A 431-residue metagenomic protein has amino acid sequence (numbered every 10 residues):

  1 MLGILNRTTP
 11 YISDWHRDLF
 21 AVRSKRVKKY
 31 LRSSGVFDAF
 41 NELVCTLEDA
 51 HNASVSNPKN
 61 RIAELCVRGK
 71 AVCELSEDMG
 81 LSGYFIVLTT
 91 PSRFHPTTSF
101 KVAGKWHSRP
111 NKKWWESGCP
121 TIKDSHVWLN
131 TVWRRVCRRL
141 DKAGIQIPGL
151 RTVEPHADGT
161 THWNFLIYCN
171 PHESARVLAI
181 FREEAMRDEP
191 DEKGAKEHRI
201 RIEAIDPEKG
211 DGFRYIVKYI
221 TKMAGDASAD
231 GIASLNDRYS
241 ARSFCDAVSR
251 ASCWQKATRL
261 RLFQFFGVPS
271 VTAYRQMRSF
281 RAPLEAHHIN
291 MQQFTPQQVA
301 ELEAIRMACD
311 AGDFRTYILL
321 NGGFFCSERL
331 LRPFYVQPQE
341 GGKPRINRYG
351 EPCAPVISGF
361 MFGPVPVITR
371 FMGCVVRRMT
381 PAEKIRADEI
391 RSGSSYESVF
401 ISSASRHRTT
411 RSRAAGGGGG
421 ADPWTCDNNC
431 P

Functional and structural regions predicted by a protein language model:
M1-G159, P171-P431: Right-hand nucleic-acid polymerase module
L166-N170: Short hydrophobic/aromatic beta-strand micro-patches that form the beta-sheet surface supporting nucleotide- or nucleic
